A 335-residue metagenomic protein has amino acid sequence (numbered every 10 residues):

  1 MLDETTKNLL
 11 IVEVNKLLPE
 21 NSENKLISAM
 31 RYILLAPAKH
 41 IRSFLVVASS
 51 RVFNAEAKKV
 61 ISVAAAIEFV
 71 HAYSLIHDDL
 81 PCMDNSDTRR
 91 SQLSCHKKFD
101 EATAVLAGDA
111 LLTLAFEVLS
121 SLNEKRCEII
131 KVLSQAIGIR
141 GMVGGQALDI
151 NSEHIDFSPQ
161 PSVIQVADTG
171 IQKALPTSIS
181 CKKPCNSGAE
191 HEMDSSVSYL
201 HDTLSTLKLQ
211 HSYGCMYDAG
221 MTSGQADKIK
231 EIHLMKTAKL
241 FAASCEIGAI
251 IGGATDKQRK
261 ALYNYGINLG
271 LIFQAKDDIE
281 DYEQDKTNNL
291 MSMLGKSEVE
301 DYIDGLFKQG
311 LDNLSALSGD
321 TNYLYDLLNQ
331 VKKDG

Functional and structural regions predicted by a protein language model:
M1-L18: N-terminal amphipathic/basic leader segments beginning at the initiator methionine
L2, L122-N123, A174, S178: Intrinsically disordered, low-complexity regions enriched in Ser/Pro/Gly/Gln/His and often acidic
N15-Q160, T169, S196-K276, Y282-K332: Mg2+-dependent prenyl diphosphate-binding active-site environment of isoprenoid biosynthetic enzymes
Q165, Q172-K173, K182, E192-D194 (+1 more regions): Charged/polar low-complexity intrinsically disordered segments
P176, S180-C181, E190-H191, S198 (+1 more regions): Short, linear, compositionally biased motifs with a strong N-terminal bias
